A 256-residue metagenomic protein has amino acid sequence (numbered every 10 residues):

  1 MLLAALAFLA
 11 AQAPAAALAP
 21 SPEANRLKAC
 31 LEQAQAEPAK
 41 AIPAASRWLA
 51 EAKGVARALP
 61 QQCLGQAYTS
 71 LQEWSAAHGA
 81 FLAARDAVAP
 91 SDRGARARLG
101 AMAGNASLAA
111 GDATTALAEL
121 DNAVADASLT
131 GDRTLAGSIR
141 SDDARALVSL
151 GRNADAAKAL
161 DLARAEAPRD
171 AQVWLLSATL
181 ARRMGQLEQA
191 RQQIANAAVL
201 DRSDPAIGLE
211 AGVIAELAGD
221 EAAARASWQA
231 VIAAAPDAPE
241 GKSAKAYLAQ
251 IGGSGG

Functional and structural regions predicted by a protein language model:
A7-C63, A67, L71, S75 (+1 more regions): N-terminal leader/linker segments that initiate helical-solenoid repeat arrays
E23, A58, A97, T134-G137 (+3 more regions): Helix-start (N-cap) detector for alpha-helical repeat units in TPR-like alpha-solenoids, especially tetratricopeptide
C30-L31, Q66, N105, S138 (+4 more regions): Residue-level recognition of tetratricopeptide repeat
L31-S46, S70-A83, D112-D121, S149 (+2 more regions): Helix-turn-helix repeat elements of alpha-solenoid scaffolds
E51-K53, A87-S91, D126, T130 (+3 more regions): Structural marker of alpha-solenoid helical repeat scaffolds
C63, M102, L135, D142 (+3 more regions): Canonical tetratricopeptide repeat
S70, M102, A109, D142-R145 (+4 more regions): Register position in tetratricopeptide repeats
S128-L200: Alpha-helical adaptor scaffolds
